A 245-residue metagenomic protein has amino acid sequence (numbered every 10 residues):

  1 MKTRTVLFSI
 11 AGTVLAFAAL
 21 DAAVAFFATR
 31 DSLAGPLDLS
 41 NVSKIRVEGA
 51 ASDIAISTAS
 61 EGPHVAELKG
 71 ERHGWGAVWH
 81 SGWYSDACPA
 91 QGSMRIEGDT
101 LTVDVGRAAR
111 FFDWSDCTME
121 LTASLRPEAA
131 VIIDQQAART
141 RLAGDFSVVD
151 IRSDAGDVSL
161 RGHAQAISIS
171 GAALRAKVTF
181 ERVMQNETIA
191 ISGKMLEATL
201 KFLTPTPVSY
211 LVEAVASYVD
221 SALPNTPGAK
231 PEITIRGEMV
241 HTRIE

Functional and structural regions predicted by a protein language model:
K2-D134, D150, R161, S168 (+3 more regions): Acidic (Asp/Glu) and glycine-rich low-complexity loops/linkers that are typically intrinsically disordered
A137-R139, A155, A173, A216 (+1 more regions): Transmembrane beta-strands of outer-membrane beta-barrel pores
T140-L142, S153, V158-L160, A176-V178 (+2 more regions): Fold-core signature of tandem repeat domains
D145-S147: Charged, glycine-enriched surface loops/patches that mediate electrostatic binding to polyanionic ligands
